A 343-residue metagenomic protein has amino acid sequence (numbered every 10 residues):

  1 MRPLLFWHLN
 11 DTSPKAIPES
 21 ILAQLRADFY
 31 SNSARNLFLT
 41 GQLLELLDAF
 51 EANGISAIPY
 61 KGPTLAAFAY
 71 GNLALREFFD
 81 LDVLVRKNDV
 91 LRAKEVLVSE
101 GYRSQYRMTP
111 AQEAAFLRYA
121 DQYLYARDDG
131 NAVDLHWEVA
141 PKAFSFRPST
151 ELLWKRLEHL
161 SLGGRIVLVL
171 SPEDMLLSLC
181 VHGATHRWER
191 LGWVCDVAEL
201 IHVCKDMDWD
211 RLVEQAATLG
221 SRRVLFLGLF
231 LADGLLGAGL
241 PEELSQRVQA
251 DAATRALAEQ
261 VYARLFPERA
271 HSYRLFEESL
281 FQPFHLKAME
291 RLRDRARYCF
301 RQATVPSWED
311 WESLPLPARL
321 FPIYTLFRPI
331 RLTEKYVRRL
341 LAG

Functional and structural regions predicted by a protein language model:
M1-F79, V85-G343: Conserved NTP-donor binding/palm subdomain of two-metal-ion nucleotidyltransferases/polymerases, i.e., the charged
